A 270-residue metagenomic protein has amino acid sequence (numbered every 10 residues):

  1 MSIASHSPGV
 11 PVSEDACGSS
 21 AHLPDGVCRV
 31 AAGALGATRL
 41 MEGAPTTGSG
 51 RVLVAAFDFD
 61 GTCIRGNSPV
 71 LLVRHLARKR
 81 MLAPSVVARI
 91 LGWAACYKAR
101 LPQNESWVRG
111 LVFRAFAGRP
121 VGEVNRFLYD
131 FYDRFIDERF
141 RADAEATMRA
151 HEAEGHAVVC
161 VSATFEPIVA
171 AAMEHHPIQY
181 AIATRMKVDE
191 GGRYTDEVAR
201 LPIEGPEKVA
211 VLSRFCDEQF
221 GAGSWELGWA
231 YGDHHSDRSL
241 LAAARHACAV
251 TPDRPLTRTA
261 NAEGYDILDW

Functional and structural regions predicted by a protein language model:
S2-T47, R51-V52, R126, D133-W270: C-terminal cap/substrate-recognition subdomain and adjoining C-terminal extension of metal-dependent phosphatase-like
R39-R100: Active-site neighborhood of HAD-like aspartate-dependent phosphohydrolases
D60-C63, R78, A115, I203 (+2 more regions): Short N-terminal micro-motifs specific to bacterial/archaeal maturation and metal-cluster initiation sites
G66-P69, M81-A150: A metal-dependent, Asp-based hydrolase signature
